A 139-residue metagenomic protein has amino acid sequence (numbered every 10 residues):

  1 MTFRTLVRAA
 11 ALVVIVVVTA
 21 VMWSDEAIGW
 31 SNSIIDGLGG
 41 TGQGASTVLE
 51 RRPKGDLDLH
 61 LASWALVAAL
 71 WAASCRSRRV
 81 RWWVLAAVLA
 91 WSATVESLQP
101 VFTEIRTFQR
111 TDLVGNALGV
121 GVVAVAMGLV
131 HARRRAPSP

Functional and structural regions predicted by a protein language model:
M1-R110, A117, G121-P139: Bulky hydrophobic segments
